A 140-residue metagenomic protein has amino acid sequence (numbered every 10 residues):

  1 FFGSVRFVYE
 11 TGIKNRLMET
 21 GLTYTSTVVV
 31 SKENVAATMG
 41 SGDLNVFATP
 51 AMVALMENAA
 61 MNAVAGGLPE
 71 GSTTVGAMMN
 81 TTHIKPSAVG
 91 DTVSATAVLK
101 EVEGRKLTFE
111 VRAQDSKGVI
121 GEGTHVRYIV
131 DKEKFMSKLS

Functional and structural regions predicted by a protein language model:
F1-Y9: Short, small-residue-biased leader/transition segments that mark boundaries at the very start of proteins
N15-F47: Catalytic strand-loop segment that frames the active site of acyl-thioester-processing enzymes
E19-T25, N34, V102-F109, S116-M136: C-terminal binding/interaction regions
Y24-V28, M79-H83, A97, V111 (+1 more regions): A structural signal for short, well-ordered beta-strand segments
D43, F47-A51, M78, T108 (+1 more regions): Residues at secondary-structure transition points
A54-N58, N62: Short, residue-level hotspots on alpha-helical faces of the histone-fold and other alpha-helical interaction modules
M61-V93: Hydrophobic beta-strand-centered segment that forms part of the acyl-chain substrate-binding groove
T81-S116: Hydrophobic beta-sheet segments that form the core/acyl-binding groove of ACP/CoA-dependent acyl-chain-processing
